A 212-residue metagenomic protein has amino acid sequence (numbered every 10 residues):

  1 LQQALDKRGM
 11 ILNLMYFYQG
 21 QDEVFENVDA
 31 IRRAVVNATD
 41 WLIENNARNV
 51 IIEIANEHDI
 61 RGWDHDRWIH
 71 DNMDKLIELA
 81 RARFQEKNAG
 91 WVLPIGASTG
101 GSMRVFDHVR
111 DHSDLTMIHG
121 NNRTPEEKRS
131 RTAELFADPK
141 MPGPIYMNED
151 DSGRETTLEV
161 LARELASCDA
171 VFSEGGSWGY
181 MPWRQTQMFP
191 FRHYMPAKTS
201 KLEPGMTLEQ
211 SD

Functional and structural regions predicted by a protein language model:
L1-E53, L76: An active-site-proximal structural segment forming one wall of the substrate-binding cleft that immediately precedes
R33-A34, T39, N49-E209: Extracellular glycoside hydrolase catalytic/binding regions
